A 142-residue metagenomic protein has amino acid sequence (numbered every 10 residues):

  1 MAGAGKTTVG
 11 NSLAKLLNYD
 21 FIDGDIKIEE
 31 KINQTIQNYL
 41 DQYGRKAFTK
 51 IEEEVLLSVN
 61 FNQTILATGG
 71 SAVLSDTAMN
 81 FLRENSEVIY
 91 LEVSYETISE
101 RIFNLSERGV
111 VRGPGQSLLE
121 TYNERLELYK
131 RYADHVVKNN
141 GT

Functional and structural regions predicted by a protein language model:
M1: P-loop (Walker A) phosphate-binding loop of NTP-binding proteins
G5: Conserved glycine(s) of the Walker
T8, S12, L16, E87 (+2 more regions): NTP-dependent small-molecule kinase module
D23-A72, D76-N80, N123: ATP-dependent small-molecule kinase phosphotransfer cores that center on conserved nucleotide phosphate-binding segments
G69-V73, S94-E96, T142: Short glycine-rich anion-binding loops that position phosphate/pyrophosphate groups of nucleotides and phosphorylated
E84-E127: A glycine- and Lys/Arg-enriched "phosphate-lid" helix/loop adjacent to the NTP-binding pocket of small-molecule kinases
